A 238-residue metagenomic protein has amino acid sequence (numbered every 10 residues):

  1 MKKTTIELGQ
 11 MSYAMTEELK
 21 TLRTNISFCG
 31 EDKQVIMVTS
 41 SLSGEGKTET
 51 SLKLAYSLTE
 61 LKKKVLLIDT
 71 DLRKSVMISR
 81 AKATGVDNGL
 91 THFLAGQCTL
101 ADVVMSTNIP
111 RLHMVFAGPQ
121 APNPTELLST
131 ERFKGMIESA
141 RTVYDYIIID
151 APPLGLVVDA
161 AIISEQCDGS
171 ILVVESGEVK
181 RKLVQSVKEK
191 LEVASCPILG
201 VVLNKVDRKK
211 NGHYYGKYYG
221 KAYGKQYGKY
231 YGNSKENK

Functional and structural regions predicted by a protein language model:
M1-K238: P-loop NTP-binding module
